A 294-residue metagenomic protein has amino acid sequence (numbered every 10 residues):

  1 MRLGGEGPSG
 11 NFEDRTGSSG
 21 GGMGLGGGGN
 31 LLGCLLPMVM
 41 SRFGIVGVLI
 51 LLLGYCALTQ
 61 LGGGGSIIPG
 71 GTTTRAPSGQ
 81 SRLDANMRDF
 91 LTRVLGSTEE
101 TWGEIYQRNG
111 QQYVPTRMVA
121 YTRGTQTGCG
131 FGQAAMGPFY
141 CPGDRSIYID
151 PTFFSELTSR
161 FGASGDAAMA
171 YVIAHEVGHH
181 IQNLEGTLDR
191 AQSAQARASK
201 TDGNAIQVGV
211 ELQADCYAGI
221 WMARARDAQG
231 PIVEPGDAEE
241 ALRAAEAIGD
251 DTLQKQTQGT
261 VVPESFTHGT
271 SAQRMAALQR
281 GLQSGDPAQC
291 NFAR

Functional and structural regions predicted by a protein language model:
M1-S78: Long amphipathic alpha-helical segments used for membrane anchoring, targeting, substrate engagement, or oligomerization
R2, G10, T16, L58-G130 (+1 more regions): A metal-dependent hydrolase signature that marks the N-terminal structural subdomain at the beginning of catalytic folds
A85, D89-Y113, D202-A205, G209-L253: Short helix/loop segments within enzyme catalytic domains that coordinate or immediately flank catalytic cofactors
W102, I149, Y171-L184, A214-D215 (+1 more regions): Active-site recognition of the HExxH zinc-binding catalytic motif
R123-D150: Catalytic zinc-binding patch centered on the HExxH motif and its immediate surroundings that defines zinc-dependent
F153-Y171, D202-V208: Short pre-active-site segment immediately N-terminal to the catalytic Zn-binding motif
V177-Q192, A225-R226: Catalytic Zn2+-binding segment of zinc metalloproteases
E246-R294: Pan-zinc metallopeptidase signature
